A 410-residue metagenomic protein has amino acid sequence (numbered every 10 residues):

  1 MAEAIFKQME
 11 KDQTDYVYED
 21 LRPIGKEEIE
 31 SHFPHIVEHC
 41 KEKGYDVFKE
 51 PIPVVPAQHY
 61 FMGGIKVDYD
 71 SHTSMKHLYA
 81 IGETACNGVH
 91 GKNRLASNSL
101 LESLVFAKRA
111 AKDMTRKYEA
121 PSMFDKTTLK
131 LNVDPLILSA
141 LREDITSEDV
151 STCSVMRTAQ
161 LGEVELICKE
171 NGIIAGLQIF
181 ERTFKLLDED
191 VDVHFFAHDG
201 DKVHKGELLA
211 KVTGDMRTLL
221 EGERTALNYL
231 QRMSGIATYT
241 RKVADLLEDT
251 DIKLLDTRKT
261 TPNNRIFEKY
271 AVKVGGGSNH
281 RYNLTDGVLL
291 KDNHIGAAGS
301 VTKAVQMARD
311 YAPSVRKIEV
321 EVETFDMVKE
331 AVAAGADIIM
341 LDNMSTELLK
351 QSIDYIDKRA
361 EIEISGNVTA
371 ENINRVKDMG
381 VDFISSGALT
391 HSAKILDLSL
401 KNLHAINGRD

Functional and structural regions predicted by a protein language model:
M1-E50: An anion/pyrophosphate-binding glycine-rich loop and adjacent beta-alpha core in soluble alpha-beta enzymes
A4-E10, Y60, K66-A80, T84-T128 (+1 more regions): Glycine- and aromatic-enriched mobile tails/lids
E19-E30, I52, G64, N93 (+5 more regions): Hydrophobic alpha-helical scaffolding
I24-K26, H59-Y60, K66, H72 (+4 more regions): Short, glycine-/Ser/Thr-/acidic-enriched flexible segments
H35-L78: FAD/FMN-dependent oxidoreductases across multiple families
I81, L341-D342, I362-V368, S386-A388: Glycine-rich beta-strand-to-loop/alpha-helix junction loops that act as flexible
M123-E321, D326-A334, I338, E347 (+4 more regions): Acidic/glycine-rich phosphate/pyrophosphate-binding loops and surrounding catalytic core that coordinate Mg2+
A388-D410: Short, charged, intrinsically disordered terminal tails
